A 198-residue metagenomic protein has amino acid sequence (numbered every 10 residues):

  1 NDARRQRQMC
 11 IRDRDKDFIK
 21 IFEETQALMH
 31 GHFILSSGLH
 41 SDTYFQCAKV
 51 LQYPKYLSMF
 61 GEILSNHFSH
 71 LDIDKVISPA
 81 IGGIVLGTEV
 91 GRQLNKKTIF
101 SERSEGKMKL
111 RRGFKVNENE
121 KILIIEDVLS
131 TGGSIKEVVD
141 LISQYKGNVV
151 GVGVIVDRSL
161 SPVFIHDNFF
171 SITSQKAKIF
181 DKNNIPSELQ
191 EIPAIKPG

Functional and structural regions predicted by a protein language model:
N1-I11: Single conserved hydrophobic/aromatic residue that forms the stacking wall/gate of nucleotide- or nucleobase-binding
R12-H70: Active-site-facing substrate-recognition patch
D15-I21, V139-G198: PRPP-dependent phosphoribosyltransferase catalytic core
D72-A80: Short glycine-rich phosphate-binding loop at a beta-alpha junction
I77, I99, L123, V150-G153 (+1 more regions): Hydrophobic/aromatic beta-strand patches that form the interior of the parallel beta-sheet core in alpha/beta enzyme
L86-L123, T131-G133, S187: Short, glycine/charge-rich flexible loops or terminal/linker lids adjacent to PRPP-binding catalytic cores
K115-G153: A contiguous pocket-lining binding segment that forms or flanks enzyme active sites
